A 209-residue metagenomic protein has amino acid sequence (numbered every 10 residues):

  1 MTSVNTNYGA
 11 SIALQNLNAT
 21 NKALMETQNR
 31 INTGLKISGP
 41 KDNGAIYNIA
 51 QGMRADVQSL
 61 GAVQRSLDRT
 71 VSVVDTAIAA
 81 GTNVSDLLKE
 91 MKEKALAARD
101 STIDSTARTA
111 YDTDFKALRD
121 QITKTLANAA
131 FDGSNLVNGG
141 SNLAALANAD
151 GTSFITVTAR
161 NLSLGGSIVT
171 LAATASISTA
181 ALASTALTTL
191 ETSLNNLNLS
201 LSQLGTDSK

Functional and structural regions predicted by a protein language model:
M1-K209: Primary detection of the long, small/polar-rich alpha-helical "axial" segments characteristic of bacterial flagellar
